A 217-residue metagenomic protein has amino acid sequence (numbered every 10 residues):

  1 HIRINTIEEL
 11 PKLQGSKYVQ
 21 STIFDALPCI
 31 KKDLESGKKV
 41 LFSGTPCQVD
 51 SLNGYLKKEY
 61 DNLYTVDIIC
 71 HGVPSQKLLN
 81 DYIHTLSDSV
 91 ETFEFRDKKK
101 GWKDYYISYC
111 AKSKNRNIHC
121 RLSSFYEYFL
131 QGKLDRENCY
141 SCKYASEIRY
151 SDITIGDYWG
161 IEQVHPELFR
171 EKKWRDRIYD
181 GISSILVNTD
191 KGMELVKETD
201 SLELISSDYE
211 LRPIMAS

Functional and structural regions predicted by a protein language model:
H1-S217: Iron-sulfur-associated redox domains of electron-transfer enzymes in respiratory and anaerobic energy metabolism
